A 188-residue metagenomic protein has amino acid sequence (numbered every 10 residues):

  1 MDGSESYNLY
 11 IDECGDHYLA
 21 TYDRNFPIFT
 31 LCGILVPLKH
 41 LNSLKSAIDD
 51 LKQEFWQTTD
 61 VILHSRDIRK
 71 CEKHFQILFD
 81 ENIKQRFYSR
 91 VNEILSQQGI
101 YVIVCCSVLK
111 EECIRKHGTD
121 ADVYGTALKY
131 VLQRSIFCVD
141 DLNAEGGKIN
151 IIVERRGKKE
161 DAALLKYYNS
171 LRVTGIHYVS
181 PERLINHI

Functional and structural regions predicted by a protein language model:
M1-I188: Phosphate-ester processing/binding pockets and catalytic centers
